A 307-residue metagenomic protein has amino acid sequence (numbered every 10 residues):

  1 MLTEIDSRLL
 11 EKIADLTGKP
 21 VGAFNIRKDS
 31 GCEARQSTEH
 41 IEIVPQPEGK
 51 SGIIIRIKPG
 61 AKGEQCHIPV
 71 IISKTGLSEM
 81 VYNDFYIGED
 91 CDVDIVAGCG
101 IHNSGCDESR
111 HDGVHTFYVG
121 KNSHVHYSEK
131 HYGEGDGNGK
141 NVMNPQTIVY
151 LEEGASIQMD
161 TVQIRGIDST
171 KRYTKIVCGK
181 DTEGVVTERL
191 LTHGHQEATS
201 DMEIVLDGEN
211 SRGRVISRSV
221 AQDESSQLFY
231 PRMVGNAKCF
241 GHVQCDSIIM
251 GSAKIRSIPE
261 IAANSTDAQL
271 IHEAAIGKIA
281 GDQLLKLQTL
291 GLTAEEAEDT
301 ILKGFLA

Functional and structural regions predicted by a protein language model:
M1-I26, S30: C-terminal functional modules
A23-K28, C32-L285, T289-L292, L302-A307: Conserved beta-strand/loop scaffold segments within soluble protein domains that form the structured core and edges
